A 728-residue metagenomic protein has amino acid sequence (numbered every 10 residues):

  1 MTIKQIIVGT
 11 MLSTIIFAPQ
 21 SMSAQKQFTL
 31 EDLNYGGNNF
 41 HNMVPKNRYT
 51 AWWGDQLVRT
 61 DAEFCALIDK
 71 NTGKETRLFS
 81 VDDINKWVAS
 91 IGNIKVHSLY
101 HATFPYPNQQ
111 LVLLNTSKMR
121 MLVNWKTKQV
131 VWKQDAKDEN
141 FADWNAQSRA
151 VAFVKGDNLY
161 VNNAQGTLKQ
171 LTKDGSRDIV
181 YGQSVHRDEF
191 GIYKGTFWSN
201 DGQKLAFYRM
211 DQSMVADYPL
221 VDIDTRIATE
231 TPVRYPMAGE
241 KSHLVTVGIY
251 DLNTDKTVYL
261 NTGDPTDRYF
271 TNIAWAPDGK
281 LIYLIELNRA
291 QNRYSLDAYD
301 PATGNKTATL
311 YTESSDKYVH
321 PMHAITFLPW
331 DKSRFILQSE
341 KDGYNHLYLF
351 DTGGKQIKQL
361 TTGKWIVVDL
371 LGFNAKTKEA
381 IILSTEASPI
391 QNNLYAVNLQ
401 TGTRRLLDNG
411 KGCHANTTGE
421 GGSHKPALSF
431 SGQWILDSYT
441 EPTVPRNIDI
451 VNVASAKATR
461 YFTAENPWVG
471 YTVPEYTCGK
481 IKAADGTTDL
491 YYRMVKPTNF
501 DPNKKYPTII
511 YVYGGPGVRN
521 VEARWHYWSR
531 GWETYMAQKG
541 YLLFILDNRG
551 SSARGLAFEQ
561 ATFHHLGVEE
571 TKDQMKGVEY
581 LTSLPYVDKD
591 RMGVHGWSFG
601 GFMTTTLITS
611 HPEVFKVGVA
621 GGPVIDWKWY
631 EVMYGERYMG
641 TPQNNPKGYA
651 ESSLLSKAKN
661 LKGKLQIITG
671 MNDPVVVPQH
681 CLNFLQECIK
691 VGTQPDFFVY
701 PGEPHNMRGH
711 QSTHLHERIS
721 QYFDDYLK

Functional and structural regions predicted by a protein language model:
M1-F28: Bacterial Sec-dependent N-terminal signal peptides
T2, T29, F79-S80, D251 (+3 more regions): Short, solvent-exposed coil/turn linker segments
T2-I3, A66, G514: Disordered, low-complexity tails and leader-like regions
G9, S23-R405, N409-G421, Q433-W434 (+1 more regions): Beta-propeller folds
A216-D217, A274, I285, E420-K728: Serine-hydrolase catalytic core recognition
